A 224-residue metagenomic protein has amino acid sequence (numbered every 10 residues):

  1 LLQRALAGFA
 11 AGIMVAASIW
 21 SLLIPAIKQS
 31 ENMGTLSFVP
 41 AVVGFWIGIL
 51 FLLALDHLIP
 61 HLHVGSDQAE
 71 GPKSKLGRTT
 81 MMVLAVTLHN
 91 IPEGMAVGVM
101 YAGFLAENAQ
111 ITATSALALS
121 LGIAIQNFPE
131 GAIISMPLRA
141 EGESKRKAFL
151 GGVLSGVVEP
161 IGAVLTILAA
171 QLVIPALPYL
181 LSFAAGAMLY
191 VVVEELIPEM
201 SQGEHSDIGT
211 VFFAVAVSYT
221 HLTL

Functional and structural regions predicted by a protein language model:
L1, L53-S66, G131-A140, V192-S201: C-terminal ends of transmembrane helices
L2-L6, Q29-V42, N108-Q110, L172-L180 (+1 more regions): Interfacial loop-to-helix junctions that mark the boundaries of transmembrane helices in multi-pass membrane
L2-S66, E70: Membrane helix-loop-helix hairpins that form the core translocation module of multi-pass transporters
G8, G12, A16, P40 (+20 more regions): Alpha-helical transmembrane segments in multi-pass membrane proteins
S18-A26, M188-M200: Transmembrane alpha-helical segments of integral membrane proteins
T80-A124, F128-E141, A148-G152, I161-A170: Generic transmembrane alpha-helix signature in multi-pass membrane proteins, especially transporters/channels
E195-A214: Interfacial loop-to-transmembrane junctions
T220-L224: Conserved small/polar residues in nucleotide/adenosyl-binding loops
